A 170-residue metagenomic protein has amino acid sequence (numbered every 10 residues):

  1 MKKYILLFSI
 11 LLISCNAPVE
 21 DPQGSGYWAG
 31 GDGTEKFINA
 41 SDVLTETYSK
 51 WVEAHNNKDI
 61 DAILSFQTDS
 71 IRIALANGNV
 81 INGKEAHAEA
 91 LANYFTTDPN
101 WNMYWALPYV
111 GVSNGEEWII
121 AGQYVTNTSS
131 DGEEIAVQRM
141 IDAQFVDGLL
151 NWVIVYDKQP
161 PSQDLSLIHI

Functional and structural regions predicted by a protein language model:
Y4-I13: Sec-dependent N-terminal signal peptides
C15-N57, S65: Short, low-complexity N-terminal intrinsically disordered segments enriched in polar/charged residues
T34-E35, R72-I81: A short gly/proline-enriched turn/hairpin at secondary-structure junctions
N57-A74: Short, well-ordered alpha-helical segments enriched in acidic and aromatic residues
E89-D131: Surface-exposed, charged secondary-structure patches
I120-P160: Exposed beta-sheet edge and beta->alpha loop/turn motif
I168-I170: Conserved small/polar residues in nucleotide/adenosyl-binding loops
